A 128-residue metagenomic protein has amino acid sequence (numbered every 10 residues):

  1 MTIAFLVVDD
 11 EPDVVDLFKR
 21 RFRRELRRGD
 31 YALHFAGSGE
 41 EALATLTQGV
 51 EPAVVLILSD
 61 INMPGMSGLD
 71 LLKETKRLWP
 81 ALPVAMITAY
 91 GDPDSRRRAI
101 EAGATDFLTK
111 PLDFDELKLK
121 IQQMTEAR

Functional and structural regions predicted by a protein language model:
F5, E51-L58: Active-site beta3 strand of CheY-like receiver
P12-H34, R77: Two-component/phosphorelay signaling modules centered on CheY-like receiver
S38-E41, S67-D70: Acidic catalytic/metal-coordinating carboxylates
M63: Receiver (REC) domain active-site loop signature in two-component systems and cognate sites in sensor histidine kinases
D70, R77, G91-D106, L119: Alpha4 helix (beta4-alpha4-beta5 surface) of REC/receiver domains from two-component response regulators
K110: A Lys-centered signature of the CheY-like receiver
D113, Q122: Receiver (REC) domain switch/active-site region of two-component response regulators
